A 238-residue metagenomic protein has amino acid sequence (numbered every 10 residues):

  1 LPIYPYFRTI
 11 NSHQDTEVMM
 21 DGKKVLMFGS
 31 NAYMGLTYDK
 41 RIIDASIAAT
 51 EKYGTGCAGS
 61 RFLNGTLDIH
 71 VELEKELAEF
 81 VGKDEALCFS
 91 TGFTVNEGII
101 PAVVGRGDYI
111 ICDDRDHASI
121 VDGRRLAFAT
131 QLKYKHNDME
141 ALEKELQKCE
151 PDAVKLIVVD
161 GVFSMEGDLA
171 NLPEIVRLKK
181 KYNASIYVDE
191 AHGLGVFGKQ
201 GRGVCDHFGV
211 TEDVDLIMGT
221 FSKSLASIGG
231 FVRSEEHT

Functional and structural regions predicted by a protein language model:
L1, E236-T238: Conserved small/polar residues in nucleotide/adenosyl-binding loops
I3-T55, A184: N-terminal "arm"/small-domain region of PLP-dependent enzymes with the aminotransferase-like
D44, A49-G92: Conserved N-terminal alpha-helix of the aminotransferase class I/II PLP-enzyme fold
I99-A118: Conserved PLP-anchoring active-site segment centered on the Schiff-base-forming lysine
R106, L126-F128, Y182, D213: Short, structured coil segments at secondary-structure junctions
L132, H136-V188: Active-site phosphate-binding strand-loop segment of PLP-dependent enzymes
Q200, D206-E236: Active-site PLP attachment segment
